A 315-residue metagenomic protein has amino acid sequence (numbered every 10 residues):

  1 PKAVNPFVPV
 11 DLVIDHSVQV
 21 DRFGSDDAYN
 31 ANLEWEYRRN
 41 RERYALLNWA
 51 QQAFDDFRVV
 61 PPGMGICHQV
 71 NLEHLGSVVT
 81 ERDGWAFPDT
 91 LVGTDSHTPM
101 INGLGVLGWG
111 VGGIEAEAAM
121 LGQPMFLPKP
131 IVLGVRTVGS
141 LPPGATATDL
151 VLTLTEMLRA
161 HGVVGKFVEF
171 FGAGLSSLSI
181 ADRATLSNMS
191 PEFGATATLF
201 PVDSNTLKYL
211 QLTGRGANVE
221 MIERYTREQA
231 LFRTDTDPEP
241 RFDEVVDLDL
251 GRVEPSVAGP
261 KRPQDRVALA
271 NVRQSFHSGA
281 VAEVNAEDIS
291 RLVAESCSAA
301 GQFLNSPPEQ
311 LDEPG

Functional and structural regions predicted by a protein language model:
P1-G315: Fe-S-dependent hydro-lyases/dehydratases of central metabolism
